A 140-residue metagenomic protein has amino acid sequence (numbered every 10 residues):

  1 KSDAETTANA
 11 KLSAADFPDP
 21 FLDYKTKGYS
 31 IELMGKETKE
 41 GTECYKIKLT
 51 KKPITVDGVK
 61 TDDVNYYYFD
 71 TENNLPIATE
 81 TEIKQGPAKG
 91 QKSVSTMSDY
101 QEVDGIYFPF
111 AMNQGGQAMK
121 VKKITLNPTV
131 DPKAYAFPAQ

Functional and structural regions predicted by a protein language model:
K1-V59, P87-K89, T96, V130 (+1 more regions): Flexible, processing/modification-adjacent segments and terminal tails in exported/periplasmic/extracellular proteins
E43-F137: Gly/Pro-enriched, hydrophobic low-complexity segments that function as extracytoplasmic propeptides/linkers
